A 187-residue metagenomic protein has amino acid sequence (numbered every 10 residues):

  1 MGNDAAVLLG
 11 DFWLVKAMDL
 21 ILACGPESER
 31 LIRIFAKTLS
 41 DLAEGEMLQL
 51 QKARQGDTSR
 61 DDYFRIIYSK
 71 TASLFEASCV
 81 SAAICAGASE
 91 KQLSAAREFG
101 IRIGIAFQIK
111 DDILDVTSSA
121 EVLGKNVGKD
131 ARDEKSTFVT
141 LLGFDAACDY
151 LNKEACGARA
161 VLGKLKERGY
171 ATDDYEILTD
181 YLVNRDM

Functional and structural regions predicted by a protein language model:
M1-G163, A171-V183: Mg2+-dependent prenyl diphosphate-binding active-site environment of isoprenoid biosynthetic enzymes
D186-M187: Short cytosolic juxtamembrane segments of multi-pass membrane proteins
